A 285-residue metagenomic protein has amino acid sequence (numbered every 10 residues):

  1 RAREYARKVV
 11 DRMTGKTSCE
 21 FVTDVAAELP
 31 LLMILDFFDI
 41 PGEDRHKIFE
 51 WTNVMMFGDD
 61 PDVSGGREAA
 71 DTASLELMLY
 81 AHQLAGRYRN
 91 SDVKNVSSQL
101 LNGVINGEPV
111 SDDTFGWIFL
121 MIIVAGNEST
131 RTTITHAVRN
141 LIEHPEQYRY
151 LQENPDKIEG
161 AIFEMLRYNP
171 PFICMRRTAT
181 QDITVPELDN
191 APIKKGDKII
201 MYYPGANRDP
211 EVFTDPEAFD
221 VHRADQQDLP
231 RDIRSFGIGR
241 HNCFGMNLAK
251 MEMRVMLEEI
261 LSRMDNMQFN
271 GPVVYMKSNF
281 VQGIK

Functional and structural regions predicted by a protein language model:
R1-K285: Cytochrome P450
